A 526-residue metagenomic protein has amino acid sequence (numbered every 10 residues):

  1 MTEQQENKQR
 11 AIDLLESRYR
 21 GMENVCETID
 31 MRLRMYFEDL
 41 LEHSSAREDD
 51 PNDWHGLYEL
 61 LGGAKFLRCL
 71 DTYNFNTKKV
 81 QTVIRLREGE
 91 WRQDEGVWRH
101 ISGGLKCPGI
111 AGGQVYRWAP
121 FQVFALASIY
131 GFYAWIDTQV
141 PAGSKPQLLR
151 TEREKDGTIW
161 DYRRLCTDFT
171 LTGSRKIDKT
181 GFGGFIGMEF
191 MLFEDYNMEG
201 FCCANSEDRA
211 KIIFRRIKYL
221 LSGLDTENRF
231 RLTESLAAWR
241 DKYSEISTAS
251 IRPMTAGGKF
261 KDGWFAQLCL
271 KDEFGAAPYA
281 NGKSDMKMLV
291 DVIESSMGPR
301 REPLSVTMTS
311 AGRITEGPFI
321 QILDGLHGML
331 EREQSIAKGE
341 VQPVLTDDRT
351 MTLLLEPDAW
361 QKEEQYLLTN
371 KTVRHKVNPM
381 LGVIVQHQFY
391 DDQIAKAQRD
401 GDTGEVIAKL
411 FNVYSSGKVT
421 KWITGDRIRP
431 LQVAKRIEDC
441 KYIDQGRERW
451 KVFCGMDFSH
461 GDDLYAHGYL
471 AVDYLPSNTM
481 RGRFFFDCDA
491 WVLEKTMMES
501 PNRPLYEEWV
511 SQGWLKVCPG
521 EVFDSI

Functional and structural regions predicted by a protein language model:
T2-M456: Phosphate/NTP-binding elements of NTP-utilizing enzymes
A134-Q139, L464-Y465, N478: Short, solvent-exposed secondary-structure capping/transition elements
K218, A471-I526: Nucleic-acid-processing active sites and adjacent nucleic-acid-binding tracks, predominantly divalent metal-dependent
G263-W264, Y279-A280, Y465-A466, S477-T479: Extended hydrophobic-aromatic, low-complexity segments
E448-Y474: Gly/Thr-rich phosphate-binding beta-strand-loop-beta motif of the actin/hexokinase/Hsp70
